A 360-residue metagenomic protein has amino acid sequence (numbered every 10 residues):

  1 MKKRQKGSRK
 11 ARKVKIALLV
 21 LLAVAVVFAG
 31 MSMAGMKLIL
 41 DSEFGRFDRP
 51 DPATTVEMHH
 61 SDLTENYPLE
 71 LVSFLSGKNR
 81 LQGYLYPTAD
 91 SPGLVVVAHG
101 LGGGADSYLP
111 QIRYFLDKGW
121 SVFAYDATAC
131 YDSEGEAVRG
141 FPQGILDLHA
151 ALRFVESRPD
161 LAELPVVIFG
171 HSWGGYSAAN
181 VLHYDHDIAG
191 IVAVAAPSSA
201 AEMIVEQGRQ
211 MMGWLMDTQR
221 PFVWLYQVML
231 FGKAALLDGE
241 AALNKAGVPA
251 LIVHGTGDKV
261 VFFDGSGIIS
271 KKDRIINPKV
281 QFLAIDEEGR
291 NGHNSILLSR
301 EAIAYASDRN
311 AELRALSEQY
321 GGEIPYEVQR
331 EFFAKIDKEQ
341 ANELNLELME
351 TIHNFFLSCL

Functional and structural regions predicted by a protein language model:
A17-L18, V24-L75, Y84, N310-F332 (+1 more regions): An N-terminal hydrophobic leader/cap segment in hydrolases
L101-Y114, A127, D264: The serine-hydrolase catalytic nucleophile loop
F115-E134: Conserved alpha/beta-hydrolase
V138-P159: Alpha/beta-hydrolase active-site loop
N180-G232: Hydrolase active-site cap/lid region
K245-A246, I252-H254, D258: Short beta-strand/loop motif that positions the catalytic acidic residue of the alpha/beta-hydrolase fold
F262-K272: Short alpha-helix in the alpha/beta-hydrolase fold that links the catalytic acid
P278-L360: C-terminal catalytic histidine-bearing segment of alpha/beta-hydrolase fold enzymes
